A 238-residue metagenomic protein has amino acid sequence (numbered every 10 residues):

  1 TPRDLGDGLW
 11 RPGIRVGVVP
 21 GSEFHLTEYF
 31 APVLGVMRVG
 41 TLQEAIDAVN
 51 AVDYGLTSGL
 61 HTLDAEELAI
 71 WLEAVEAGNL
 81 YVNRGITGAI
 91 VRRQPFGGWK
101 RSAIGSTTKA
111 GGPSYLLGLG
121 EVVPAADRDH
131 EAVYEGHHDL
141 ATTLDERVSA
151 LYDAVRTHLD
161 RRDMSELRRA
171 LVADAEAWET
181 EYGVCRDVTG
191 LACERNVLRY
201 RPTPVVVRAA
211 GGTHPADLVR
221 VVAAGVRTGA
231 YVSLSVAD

Functional and structural regions predicted by a protein language model:
T1-G8: Conserved PLP cofactor-binding pocket of PLP-dependent enzymes
L9-V184, L191-D238: Conserved C-terminal structural/oligomerization subdomain of aldehyde/semialdehyde dehydrogenase
